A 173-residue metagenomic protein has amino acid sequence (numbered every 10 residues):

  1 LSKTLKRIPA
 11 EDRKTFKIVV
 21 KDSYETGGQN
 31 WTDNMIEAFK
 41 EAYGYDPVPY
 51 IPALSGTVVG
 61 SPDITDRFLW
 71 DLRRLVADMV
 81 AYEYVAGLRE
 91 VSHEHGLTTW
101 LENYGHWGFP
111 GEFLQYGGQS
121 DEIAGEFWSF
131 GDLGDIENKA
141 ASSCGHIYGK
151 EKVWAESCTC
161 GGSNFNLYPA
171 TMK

Functional and structural regions predicted by a protein language model:
S2-E11, D78-W100: Conserved, well-ordered alpha-helix/loop/beta-strand core segments that scaffold catalytic motifs
T4-E25, G60-R73: Active-site groove signature of glycoside hydrolases
E11-V20, I51, L88, E156-C158: Short coil/turn segments at secondary-structure boundaries
F16-P49, G96-T98, E102-N103, L114-D121 (+1 more regions): Carboxylate/His-rich catalytic cores and anion/metal-binding grooves
T32-R74, Y116-E122, L133-D135, S143-A155: Aromatic- and acidic-residue-enriched carbohydrate-binding clefts of CAZyme catalytic domains
R67, D71, L75, M79-E83 (+4 more regions): Extracytoplasmic/secreted proteins, especially bacterial periplasmic and envelope-associated proteins
E83, H95-K173: Hydrophobic targeting/anchoring helices
